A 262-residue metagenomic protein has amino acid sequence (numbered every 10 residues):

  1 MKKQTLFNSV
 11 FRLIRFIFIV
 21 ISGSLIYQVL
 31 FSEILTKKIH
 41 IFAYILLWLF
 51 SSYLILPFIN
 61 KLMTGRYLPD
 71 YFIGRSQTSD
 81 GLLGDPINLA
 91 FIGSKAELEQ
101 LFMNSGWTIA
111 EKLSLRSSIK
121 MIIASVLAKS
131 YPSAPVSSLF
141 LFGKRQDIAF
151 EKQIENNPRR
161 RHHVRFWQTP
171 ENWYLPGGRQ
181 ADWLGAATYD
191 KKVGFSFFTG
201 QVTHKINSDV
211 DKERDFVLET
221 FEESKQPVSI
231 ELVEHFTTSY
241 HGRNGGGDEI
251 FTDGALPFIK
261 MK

Functional and structural regions predicted by a protein language model:
M1-Y71: N-terminal alpha-helical membrane-insertion module
N8-F11, L83-G84, L89-I92, K152-K262: Membrane-proximal, solvent-exposed terminal domains/tails of membrane-associated proteins
Y44-L47, L89, A96, M103 (+1 more regions): Short linear motifs embedded in intrinsically disordered, proline/glycine-rich low-complexity segments
T64-L82, Y131-P132: Membrane-proximal cytosolic interface modules of multi-pass membrane proteins
I73-L101: Terminal, regulation- and interaction-focused segments at domain boundaries
W107-V136, L141-F142: Membrane-embedded segments
